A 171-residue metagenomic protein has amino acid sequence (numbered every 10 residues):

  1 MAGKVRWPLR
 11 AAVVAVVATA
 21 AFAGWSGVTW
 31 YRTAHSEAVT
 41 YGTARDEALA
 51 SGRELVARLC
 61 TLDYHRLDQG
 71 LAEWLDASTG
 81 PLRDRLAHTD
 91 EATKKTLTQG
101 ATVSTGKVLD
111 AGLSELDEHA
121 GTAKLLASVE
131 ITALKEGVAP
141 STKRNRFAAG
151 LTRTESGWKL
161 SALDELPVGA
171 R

Functional and structural regions predicted by a protein language model:
M1-A38: Amphipathic, hydrophobic N-terminal targeting peptides for secretion and organelle import
T43-Q99, V103: Core segments of small alpha/beta cavity-forming domains
G80, E91, E118, S128-T132 (+2 more regions): Solvent-exposed coil/turn segments that connect beta secondary-structure elements in extracytoplasmic/periplasmic
Q99-K135: Surface-exposed, charged secondary-structure patches
A120-L126, R144-A148, W158: Structural motif
E136-T142, S161: Solvent-exposed, non-transmembrane alpha-helical starts
R146-R171: Short beta-strand edge/turn micro-motifs at domain boundaries
